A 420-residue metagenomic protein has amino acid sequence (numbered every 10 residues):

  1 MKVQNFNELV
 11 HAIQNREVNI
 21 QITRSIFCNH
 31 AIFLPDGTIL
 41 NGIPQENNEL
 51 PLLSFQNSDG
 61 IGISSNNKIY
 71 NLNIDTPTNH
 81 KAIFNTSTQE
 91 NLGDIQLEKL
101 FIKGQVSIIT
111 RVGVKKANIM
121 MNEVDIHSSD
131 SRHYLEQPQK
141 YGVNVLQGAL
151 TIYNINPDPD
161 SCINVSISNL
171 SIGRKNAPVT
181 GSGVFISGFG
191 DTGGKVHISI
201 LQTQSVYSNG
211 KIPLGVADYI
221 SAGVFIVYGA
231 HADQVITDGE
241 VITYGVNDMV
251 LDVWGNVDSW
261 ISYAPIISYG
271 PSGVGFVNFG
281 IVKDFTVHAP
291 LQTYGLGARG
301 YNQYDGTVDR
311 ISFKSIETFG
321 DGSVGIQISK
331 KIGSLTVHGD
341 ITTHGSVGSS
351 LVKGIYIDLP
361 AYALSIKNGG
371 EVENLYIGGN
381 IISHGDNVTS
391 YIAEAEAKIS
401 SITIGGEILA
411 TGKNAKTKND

Functional and structural regions predicted by a protein language model:
M1-T23, F27: Acidic Gly/Asp/Thr-rich repetitive segments characteristic of extracellular carbohydrate-active and adhesion proteins
Q4, T23, N41, D252 (+1 more regions): Residue-level detector of conserved, well-ordered beta-strand and adjacent loop positions that form binding/recognition
Q14, N66, Q89-D94, G113 (+10 more regions): Structural signal for repeat-unit boundaries in curved repeat scaffolds
Q14-N15, F27-N41, E49-D94, G104-K115 (+1 more regions): Extracellular beta-strand-rich solenoid/capping regions of secreted or surface-exposed proteins that bind or remodel
P44-Q56, Y70-A82, L97-Q105, I109-T110 (+10 more regions): Beta-strand-rich solenoid/repeat architectures in extracellular/passenger domains of polysaccharide-targeting enzymes
